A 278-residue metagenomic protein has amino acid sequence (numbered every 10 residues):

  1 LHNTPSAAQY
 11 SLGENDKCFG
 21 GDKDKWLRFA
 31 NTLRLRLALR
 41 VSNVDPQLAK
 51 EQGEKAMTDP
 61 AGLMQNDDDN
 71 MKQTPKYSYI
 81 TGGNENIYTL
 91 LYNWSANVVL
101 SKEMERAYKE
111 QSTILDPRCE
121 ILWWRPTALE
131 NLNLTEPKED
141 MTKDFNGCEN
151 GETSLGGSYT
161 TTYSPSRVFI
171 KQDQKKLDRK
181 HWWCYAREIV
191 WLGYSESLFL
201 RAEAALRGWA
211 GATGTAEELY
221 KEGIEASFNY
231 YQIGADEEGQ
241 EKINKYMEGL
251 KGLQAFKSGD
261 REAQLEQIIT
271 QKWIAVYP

Functional and structural regions predicted by a protein language model:
L1-Y231, S258-A263: Structured, solvent-exposed acidic/aromatic patches
W209, E225-P278: C-terminal functional modules
